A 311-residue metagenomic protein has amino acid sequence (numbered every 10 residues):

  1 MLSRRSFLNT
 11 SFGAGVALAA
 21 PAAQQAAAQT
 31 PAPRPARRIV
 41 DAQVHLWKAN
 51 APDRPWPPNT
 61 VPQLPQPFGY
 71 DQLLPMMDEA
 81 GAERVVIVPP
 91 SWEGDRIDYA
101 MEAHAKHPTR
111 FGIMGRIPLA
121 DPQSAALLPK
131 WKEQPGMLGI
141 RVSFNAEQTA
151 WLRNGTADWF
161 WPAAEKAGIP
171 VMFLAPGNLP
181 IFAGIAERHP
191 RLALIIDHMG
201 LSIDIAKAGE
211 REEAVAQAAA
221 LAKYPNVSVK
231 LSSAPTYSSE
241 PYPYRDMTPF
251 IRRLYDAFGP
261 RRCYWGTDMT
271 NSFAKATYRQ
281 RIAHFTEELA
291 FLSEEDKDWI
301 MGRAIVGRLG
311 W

Functional and structural regions predicted by a protein language model:
L2-P21, T30-A42, P62-R84, R252-R253 (+2 more regions): Mid-to-C-terminal alpha-helical segments outside catalytic/metal-binding sites
Q43-W47, H198: Histidine-centered divalent metal-coordination motifs
W47-P67, I205-K207: Acidic/histidine-rich helix-loop elements that form or flank divalent-metal/phosphate-binding sites at the catalytic
L74, M101-E102, P129, A183 (+3 more regions): Active-site phosphate/pyrophosphate- and oxyanion-stabilizing loops and adjacent acidic/basic residues in soluble
E83-R84, E93-G177, G184, S228-A234 (+1 more regions): Active-site gating/metal-coordination segments in enzymes
D95-R110, M247-D256, R281-E288: Short, electropositive alpha-helical surface patch
L138, W151-Y264: Catalytic pocket-lining loop regions of alpha/beta-barrel enzymes, especially the amidohydrolase/enolase/GH5 lineages
D268: Active-site glycine-centered loops adjacent to acidic/histidine catalytic or metal-binding residues that shape
